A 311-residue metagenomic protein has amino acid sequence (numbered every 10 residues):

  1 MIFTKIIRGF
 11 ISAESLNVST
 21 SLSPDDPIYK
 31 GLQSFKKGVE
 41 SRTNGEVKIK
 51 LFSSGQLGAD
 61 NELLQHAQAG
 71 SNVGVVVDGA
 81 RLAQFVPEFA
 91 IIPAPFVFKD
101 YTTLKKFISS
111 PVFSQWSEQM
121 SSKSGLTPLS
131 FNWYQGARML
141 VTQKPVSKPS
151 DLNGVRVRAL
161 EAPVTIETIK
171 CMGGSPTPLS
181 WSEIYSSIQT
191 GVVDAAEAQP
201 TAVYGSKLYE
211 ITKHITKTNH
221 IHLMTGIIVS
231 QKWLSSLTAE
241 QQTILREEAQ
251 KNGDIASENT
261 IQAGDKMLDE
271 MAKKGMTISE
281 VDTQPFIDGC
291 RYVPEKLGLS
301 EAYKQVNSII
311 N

Functional and structural regions predicted by a protein language model:
M1-S12: Sec-dependent N-terminal signal peptides of Gram-negative exported proteins
F10-T103, V112, Q119-N311: N-terminal secretory/targeting leader peptides
